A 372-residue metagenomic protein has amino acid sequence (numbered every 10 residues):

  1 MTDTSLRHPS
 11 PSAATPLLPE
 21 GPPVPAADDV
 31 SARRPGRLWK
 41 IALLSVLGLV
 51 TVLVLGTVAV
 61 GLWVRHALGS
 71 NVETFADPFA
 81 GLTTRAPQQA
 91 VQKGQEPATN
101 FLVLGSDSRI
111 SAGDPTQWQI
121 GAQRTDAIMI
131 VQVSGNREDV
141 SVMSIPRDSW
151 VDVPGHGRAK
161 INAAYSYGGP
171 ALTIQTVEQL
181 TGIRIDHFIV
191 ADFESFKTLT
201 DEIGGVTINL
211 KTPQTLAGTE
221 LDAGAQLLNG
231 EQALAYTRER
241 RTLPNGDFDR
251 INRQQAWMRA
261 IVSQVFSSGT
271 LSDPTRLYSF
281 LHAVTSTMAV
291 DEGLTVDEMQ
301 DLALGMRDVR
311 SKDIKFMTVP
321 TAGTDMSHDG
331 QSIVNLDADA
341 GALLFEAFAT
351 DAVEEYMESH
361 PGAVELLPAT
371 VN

Functional and structural regions predicted by a protein language model:
M1-V24: N-terminal targeting leaders characterized by basic, low-complexity, disordered sequences that direct proteins
T2-D3, A27-Q123: N-terminal hydrophobic targeting segments that direct proteins to the cell envelope
A76, T125-A127, R158, N162 (+11 more regions): Extracytoplasmic/secreted envelope proteins and their assembly/folding machinery, especially bacterial periplasmic
L82-A90, S106-I120, R124-M129, A163-L180 (+2 more regions): N-terminal post-signal-peptidase region of extra-cytosolic proteins
A86, L228, A289-N372: C-terminal solvent-exposed extensions
E96-T99, Q123-I128, R137-V140, I145 (+8 more regions): Extracytoplasmic
P97-T99, S195, L199-T275, S279-L281 (+1 more regions): Flexible, polar/acidic helix-loop-strand segments at domain edges
N162-D222: Amphipathic, coiled-coil-like alpha-helical scaffolding segments used for oligomerization/assembly
